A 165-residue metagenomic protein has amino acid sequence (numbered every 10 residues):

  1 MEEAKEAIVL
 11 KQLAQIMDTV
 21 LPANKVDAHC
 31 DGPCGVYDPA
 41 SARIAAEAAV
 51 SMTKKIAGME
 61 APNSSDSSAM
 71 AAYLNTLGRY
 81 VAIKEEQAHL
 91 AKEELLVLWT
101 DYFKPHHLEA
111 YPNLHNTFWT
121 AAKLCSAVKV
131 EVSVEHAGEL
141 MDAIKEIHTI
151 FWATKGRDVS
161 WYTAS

Functional and structural regions predicted by a protein language model:
E2-L77, H107, P112-M141, E146 (+1 more regions): N-terminal intrinsically disordered, cationic/polar leader segments that include organellar targeting peptides
D66, M70, L77-E94: Alpha-helical segments in soluble extracytoplasmic regions
E86-L96, I150-R157: Short, charged low-complexity intrinsically disordered segments located at boundaries of structured domains
E94-Y111: Short, solvent-exposed, charged loop/turn and helix-capping segments that join or cap alpha-helices on peripheral
